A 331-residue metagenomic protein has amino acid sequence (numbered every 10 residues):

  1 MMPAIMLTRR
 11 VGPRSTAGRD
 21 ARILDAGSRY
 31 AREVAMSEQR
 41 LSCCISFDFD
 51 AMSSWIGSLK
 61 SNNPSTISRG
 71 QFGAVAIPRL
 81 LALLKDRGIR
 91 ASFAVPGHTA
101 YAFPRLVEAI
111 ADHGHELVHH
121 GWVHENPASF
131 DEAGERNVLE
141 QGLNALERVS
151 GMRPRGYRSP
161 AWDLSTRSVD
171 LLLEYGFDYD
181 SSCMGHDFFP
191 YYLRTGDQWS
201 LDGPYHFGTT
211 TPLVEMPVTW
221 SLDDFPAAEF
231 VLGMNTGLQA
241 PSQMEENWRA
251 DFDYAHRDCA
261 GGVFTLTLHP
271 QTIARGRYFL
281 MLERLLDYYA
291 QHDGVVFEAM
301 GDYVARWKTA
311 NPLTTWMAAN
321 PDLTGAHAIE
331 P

Functional and structural regions predicted by a protein language model:
P3-L7, V11, A17-D20: Short amphipathic, helix-prone segments within low-complexity/disordered or flexible regions
A35-E116, Y288: Active-site beta->alpha N-cap acidic-glycine motif
I45-F47, H119, Y179-S181, L268 (+1 more regions): Active-site flanking residues adjacent to catalytic metal/cofactor-binding acidic residues
I77-L81, P104-E108, R136-L143, V169 (+2 more regions): Generic structural signal for well-ordered alpha-helices, preferentially at hydrophobic/aromatic core positions
K85-S165, C183, F189, T210-P212 (+3 more regions): Metal-dependent polysaccharide deacetylase catalytic core of the NodB/CE4 family, i.e., the active-site-bearing domain
D86, L238, S242-P331: C-terminal domain-boundary segment and adjacent tail
E147-R148, M152-A260, W316: Active-site-adjacent pocket scaffolds in enzyme catalytic domains
